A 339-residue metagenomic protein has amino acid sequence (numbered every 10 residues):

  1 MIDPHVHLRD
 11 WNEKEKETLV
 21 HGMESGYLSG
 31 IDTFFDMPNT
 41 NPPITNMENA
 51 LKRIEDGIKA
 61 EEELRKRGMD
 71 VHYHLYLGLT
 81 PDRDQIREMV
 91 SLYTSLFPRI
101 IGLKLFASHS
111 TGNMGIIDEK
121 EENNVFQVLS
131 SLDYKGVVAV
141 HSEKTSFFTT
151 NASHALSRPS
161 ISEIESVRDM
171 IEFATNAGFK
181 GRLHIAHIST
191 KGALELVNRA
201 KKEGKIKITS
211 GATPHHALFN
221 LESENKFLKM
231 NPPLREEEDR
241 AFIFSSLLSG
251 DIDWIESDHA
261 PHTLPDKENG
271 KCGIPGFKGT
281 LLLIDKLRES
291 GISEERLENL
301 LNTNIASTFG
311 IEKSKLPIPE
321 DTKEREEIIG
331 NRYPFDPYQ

Functional and structural regions predicted by a protein language model:
M1-E62: Metal-associated gating/positioning segment near the N- to mid-region
I2-T18, V71-R87, M114, A155-S160: Active-site mouth loops of central-metabolism enzymes
H5, G26, Y73, L103 (+6 more regions): Divalent metal-coordination and catalytic microenvironments
D36-D70, L75-Q85, S91-T94, I100 (+2 more regions): Active-site loop-to-helix "anion-binding N-cap" substructures in soluble metabolic enzymes
M47-V71, E122-H141, E165, F277-L287: Alpha-helix-loop-beta-strand connector modules within alpha/beta enzyme cores
R87-I255: Histidine/acidic residue-rich metal-binding segments in metalloenzymes
R158-K180, L248-S249, W254-I255, H259-P317: His/Asp/Glu-enriched, well-ordered alpha-helical/loop segment that forms or immediately abuts the divalent-metal
C272, G279-T280, K315-Q339: C-terminal cap of metal-dependent C-N hydrolases
